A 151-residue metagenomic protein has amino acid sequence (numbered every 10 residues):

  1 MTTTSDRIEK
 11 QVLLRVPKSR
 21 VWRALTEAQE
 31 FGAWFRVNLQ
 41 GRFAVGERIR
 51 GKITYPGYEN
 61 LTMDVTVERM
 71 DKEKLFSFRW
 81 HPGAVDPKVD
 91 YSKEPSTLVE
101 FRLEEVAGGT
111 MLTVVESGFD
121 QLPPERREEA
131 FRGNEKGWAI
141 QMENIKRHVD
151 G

Functional and structural regions predicted by a protein language model:
M1-Q40, A44-V45: Hydrophobic ligand-binding cavity/cleft-lining segments
T2-K18, E68-D71, E100, E104-V114: Aromatic-glycine hotspot motif
V16-P17, T54, E129-G133: Alpha-helical scaffold segments that form or flank carboxylate-/histidine-based iron centers
V21, F31, I49-G51, V67 (+4 more regions): Hydrophobic pocket/interface hotspot
G32, L39-R42, N60-G108: Hydrophobic-ligand binding "helix-grip"
R48-Y58, D90-Y91: Short aromatic-glycine motifs in intrinsically disordered, low-complexity regions
H81-D86, V115-L122: Short, solvent-exposed aromatic-acidic interface loops
G118-G151: A conserved amphipathic terminal alpha-helix motif
